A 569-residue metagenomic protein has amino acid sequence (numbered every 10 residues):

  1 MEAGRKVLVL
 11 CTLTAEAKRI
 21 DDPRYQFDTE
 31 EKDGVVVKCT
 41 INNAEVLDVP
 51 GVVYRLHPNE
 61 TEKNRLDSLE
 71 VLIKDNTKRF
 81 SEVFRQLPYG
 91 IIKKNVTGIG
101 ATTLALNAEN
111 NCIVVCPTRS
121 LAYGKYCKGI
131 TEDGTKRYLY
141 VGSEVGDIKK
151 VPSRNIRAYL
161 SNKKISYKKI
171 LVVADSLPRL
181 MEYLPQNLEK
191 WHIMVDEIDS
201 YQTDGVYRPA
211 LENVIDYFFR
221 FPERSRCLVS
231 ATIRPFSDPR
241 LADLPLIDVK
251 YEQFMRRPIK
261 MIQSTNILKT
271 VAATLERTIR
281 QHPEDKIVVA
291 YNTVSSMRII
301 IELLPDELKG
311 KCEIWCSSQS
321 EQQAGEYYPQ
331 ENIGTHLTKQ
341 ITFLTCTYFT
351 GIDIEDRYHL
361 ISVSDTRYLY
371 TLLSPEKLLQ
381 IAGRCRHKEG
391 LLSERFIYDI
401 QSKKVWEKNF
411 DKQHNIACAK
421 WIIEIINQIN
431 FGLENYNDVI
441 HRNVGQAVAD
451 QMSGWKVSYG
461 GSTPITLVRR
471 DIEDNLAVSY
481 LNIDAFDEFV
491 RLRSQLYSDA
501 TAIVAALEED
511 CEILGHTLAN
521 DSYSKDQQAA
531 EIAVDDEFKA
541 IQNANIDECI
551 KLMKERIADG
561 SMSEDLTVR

Functional and structural regions predicted by a protein language model:
K93-I99, E197-D199, V214-R240: Conserved helicase ATPase motor motifs in RecA-like P-loop NTPase domains
G98-L104, L177-L184, I341-L360, Q380-H387: SF2 helicase motor core recognition
E109-E132, G142-V145: Conserved Walker A/P-loop ATP-binding site and its immediately adjacent core in helicase/helicase-like ATPase domains
N111-A122, T278-L303: Conserved strand-helix element at the start of the C-terminal RecA-like helicase core
R137-L180: Inter-Walker segment of RecA-like/P-loop motor cores
Q186-I215: SF2 helicase catalytic motif II
P235-T274: Interdomain hinge/linker at the junction between the two RecA-like core domains of SF2 helicases
Y368-G390: Conserved SF2 helicase motif VI
